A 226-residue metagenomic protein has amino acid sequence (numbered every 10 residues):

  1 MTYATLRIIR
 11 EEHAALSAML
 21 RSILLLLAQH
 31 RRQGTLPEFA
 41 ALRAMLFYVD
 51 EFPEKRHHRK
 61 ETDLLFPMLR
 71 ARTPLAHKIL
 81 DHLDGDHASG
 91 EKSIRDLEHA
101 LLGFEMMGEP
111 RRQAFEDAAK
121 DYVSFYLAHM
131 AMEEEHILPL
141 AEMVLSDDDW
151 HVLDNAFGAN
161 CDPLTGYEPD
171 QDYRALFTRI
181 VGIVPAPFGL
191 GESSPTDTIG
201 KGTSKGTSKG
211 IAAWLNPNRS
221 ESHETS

Functional and structural regions predicted by a protein language model:
M1-K55, R59-S226: Small-residue-biased structural context
